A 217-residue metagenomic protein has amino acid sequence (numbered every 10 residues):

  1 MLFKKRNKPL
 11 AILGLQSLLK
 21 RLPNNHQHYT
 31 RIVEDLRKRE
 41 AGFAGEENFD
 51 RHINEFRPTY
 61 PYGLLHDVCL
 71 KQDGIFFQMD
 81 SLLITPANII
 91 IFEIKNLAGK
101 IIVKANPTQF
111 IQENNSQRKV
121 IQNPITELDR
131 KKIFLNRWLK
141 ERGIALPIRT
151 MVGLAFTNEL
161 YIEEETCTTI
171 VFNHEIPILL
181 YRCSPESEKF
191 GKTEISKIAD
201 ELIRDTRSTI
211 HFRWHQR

Functional and structural regions predicted by a protein language model:
M1-F77, S116-Q122, E127-R217: Surface-exposed interaction regions that form or flank ligand-binding interfaces
Q78-I84: Short acidic loop-to-beta-strand element that houses the catalytic metal-binding Asp/Glu of nuclease active sites
M79, K104-P107, E165: Surface-exposed beta-strand edges and their flanking turn/coil or helix-capping segments
I84-Q109: Active-site beta-strand-loop-beta-strand hairpin of nuclease catalytic cores that positions key catalytic residues
T108-S116: Short glycine/proline- and charge-enriched loop/turn segments that cap or connect secondary-structure elements
